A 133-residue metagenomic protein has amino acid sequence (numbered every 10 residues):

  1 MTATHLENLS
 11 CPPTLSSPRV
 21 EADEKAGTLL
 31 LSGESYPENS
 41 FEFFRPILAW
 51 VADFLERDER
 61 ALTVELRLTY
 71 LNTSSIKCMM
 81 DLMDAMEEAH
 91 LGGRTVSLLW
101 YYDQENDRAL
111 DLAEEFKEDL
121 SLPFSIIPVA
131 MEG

Functional and structural regions predicted by a protein language model:
M1-A22: N-terminal amphipathic/basic leader segments beginning at the initiator methionine
T14-E21, Y36-R60: A short, well-ordered alpha-helical element
G27-G33: Short, aliphatic-rich beta-strand segments
T28, L62-T63: Structural motif
G33-S35, D103-Q104: Structural motif
E34-E38, L68-L71: A short interface-forming secondary-structure element
F44-I47, T63-F116: Amphipathic alpha-helical interaction surfaces in cytosolic regulatory modules
D119-I127, M131-G133: Mixed-charge, glycine-accented linear interaction segment located at domain edges/termini
